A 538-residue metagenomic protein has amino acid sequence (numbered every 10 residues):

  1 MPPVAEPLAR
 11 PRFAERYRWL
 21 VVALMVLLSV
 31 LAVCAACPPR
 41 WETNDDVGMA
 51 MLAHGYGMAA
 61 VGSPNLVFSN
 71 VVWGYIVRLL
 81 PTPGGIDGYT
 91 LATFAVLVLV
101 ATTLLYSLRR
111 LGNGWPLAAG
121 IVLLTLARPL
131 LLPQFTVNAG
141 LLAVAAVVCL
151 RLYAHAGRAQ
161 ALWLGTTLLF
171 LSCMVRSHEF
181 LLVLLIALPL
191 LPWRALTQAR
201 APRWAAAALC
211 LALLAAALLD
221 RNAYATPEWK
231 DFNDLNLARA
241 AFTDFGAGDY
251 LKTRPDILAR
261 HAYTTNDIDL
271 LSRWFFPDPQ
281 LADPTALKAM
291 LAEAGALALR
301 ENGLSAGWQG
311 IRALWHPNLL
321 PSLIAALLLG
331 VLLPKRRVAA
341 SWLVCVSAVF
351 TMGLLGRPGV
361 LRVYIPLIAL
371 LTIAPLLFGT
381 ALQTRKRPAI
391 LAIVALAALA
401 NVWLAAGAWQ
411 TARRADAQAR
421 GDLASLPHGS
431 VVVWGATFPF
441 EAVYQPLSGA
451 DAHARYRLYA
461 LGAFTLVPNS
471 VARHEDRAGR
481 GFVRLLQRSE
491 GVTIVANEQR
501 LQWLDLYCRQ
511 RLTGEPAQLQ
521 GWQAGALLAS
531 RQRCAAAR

Functional and structural regions predicted by a protein language model:
V22, L28-S63, V77-P81: Extracytoplasmic loop-helix module adjacent to an early transmembrane segment
S63-V96: Short hydrophobic/aromatic helix or loop-helix immediately within or flanking a transmembrane segment in polytopic
A101-L105, L299-R337: Hydrophobic, aromatic-rich transmembrane alpha-helices and their immediate juxtamembrane boundary segments
T125-L126, A161-S177, L188, A208-L218: Membrane-interface alpha helices of multi-pass inner-membrane proteins
P202-L211, T380-A405: Signature aromatic-anchored transmembrane alpha helix within multi-pass, membrane-resident enzymes that catalyze glycan
L218-I257, L399-F464: Membrane-embedded, lumen/periplasm-facing catalytic core of multi-pass transferases that use lipid-linked donors
Y224-N302, L461-N469: Membrane-proximal stem/loop segments at transmembrane-domain junctions that anchor or position
S448-R538: Luminal/periplasmic acceptor-recognition loop/helix of membrane-associated glycosyltransferases
